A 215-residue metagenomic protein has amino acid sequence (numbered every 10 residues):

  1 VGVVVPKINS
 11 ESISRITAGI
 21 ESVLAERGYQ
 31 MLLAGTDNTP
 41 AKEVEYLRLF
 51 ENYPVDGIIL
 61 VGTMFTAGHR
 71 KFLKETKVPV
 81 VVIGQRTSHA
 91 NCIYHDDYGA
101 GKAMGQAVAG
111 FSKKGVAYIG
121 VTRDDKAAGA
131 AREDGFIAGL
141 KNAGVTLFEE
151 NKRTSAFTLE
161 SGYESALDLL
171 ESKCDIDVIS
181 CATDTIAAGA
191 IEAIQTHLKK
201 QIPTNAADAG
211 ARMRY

Functional and structural regions predicted by a protein language model:
V1-G57: Amphipathic helical "hinge" segments at domain boundaries
V5-S14, L33-K42, I93-A103, I119-K141 (+3 more regions): Hinge/beta->alpha junction and helix N-cap segments in small-molecule ligand-binding domains
I20, H69, M104, F136 (+1 more regions): Aromatic/hydrophobic pocket-lining residues that form π-stacking "cages" and hydrophobic walls in ligand
E26-R27, T76, L140-L147, E171-D175 (+1 more regions): Short helix-capping segments at alpha-helix termini
N38, V61-Q106, G115, R123 (+3 more regions): Flexible loop/hinge segments that line or gate small-molecule binding clefts
A41-P54, E160-D175: Short, well-structured alpha-helical segments in soluble
D56-I58, V80-V81, V178: Short, Asp-centered acidic motifs that coordinate Mg2+ and/or phosphate in catalytic or ligand-binding sites
K173-D177, I186, I191-Y215: Flexible loop/turn connectors
